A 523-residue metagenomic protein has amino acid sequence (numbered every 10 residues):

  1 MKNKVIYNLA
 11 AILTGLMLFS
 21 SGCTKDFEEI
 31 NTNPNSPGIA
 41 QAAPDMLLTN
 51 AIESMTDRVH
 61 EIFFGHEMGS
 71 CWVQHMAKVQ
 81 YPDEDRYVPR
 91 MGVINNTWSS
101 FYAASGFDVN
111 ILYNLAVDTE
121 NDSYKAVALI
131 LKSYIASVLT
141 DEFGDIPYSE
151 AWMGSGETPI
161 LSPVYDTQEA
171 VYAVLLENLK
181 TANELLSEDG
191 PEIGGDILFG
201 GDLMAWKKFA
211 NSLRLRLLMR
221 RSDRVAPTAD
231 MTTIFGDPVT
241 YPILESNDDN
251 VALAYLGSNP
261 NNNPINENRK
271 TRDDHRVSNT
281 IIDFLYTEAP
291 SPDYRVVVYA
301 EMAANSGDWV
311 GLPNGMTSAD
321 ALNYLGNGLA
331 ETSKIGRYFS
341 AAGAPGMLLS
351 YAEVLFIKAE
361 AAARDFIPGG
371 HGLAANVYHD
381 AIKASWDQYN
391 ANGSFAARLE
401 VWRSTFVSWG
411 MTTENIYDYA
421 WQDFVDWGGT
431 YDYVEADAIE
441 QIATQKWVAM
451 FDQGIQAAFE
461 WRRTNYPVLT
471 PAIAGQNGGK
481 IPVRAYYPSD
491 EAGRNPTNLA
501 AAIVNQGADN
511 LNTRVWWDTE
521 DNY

Functional and structural regions predicted by a protein language model:
M1-T32: Bacterial Sec-dependent N-terminal signal peptides
C23-C71, G92, S100-A103, F107 (+4 more regions): Membrane-proximal, proline-rich intrinsically disordered regions
F27-I30, I335-G336, Q422: Short acidic (Asp/Glu) and glycine-rich catalytic loops that position anionic groups and cofactors
Q41-A42, M76-L131, I135-S394, D432-I439 (+1 more regions): Structured, solvent-exposed acidic/aromatic patches
H60-G69, D145-I146, A229, F459: Beta-strand acidic-aromatic groove motif in beta-rich domains, primarily in extracellular
W386-Y523: C-terminal functional modules
